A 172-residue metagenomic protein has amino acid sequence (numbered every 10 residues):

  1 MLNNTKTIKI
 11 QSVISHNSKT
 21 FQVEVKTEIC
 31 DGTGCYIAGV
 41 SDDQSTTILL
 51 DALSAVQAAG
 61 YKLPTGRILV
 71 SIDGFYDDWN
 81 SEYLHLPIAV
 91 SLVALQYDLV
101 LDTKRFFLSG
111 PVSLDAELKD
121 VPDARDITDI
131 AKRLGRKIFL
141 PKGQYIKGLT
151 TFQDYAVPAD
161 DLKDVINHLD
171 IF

Functional and structural regions predicted by a protein language model:
M1-F172: Peripheral, non-AAA+ core regions of ATP-driven protein-machinery
